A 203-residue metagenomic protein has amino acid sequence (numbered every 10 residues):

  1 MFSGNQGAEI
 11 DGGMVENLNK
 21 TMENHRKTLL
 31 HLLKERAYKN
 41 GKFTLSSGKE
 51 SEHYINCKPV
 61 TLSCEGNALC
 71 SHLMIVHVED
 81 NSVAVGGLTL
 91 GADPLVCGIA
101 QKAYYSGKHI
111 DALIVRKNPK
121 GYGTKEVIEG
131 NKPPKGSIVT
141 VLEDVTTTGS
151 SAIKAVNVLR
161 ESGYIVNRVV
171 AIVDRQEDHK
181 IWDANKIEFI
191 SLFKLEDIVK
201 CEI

Functional and structural regions predicted by a protein language model:
M1-K20: N-terminal amphipathic/basic-hydrophobic helices that include classical n-h-c signal peptides and signal-anchor
V15-D80: Active-site-facing substrate-recognition patch
N17-L32, V156-I203: PRPP-dependent phosphoribosyltransferase catalytic core
S47, G130-P134, E161-S162, W182: Solvent-exposed alpha-helices and their adjacent loops that cap or buttress functional pockets in soluble metabolic
E79-V83, P134-G136: Short helix-loop-beta connector
S82-G91: Short glycine-rich phosphate-binding loop at a beta-alpha junction
L95-T140, S150-I153: Short, glycine/charge-rich flexible loops or terminal/linker lids adjacent to PRPP-binding catalytic cores
